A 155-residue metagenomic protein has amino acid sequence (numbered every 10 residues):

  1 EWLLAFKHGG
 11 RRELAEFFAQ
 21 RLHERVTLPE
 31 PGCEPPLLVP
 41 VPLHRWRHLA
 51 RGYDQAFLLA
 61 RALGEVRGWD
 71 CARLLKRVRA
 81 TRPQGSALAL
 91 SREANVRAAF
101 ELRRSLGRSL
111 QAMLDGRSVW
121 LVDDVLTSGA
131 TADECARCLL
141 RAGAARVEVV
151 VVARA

Functional and structural regions predicted by a protein language model:
E1-V66, R73, R82-A89: Extended interfacial segments that mediate partner engagement and assembly in macromolecular machines
E34, D70-A155: PRPP/pyrophosphate-binding module of the type I phosphoribosyltransferase fold
